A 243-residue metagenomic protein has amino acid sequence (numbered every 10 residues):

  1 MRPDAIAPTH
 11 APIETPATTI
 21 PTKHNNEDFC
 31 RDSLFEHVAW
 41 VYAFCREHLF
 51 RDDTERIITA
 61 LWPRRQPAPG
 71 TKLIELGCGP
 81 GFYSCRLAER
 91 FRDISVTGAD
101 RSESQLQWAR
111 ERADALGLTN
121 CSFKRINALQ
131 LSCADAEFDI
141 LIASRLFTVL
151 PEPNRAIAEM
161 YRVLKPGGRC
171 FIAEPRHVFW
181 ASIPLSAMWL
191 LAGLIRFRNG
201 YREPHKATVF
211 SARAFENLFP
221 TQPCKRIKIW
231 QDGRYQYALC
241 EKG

Functional and structural regions predicted by a protein language model:
P12-P67, F82-R86, G233: Conserved class I S-adenosyl-L-methionine
F29, A173-W230: C-terminal alpha-helical "lid/dimerization" subdomain adjacent to the S-adenosyl-L-methionine
K72, G168-R169: Short glycine-centered segments of the SAM/dcSAM-binding site in methyltransferase folds
I74, P80-Q130: Class I SAM-dependent methyltransferase SAM/SAH-binding core
L129-L141: A short acidic, Gly/Pro-enriched loop at the edge of an enzyme's catalytic core that lines a small-molecule cofactor
I140-E152: A short SAM/SAH-binding and catalytic strip from SAM-dependent methyltransferases
N154-P166: A short glycine-rich, Lys/Arg-flanked "PGG" loop and its adjoining helix->strand segment in the class I
Y237-G243: C-terminal lobe and adjacent flexible extensions of AdoMet/dcAdoMet transferase-like proteins
